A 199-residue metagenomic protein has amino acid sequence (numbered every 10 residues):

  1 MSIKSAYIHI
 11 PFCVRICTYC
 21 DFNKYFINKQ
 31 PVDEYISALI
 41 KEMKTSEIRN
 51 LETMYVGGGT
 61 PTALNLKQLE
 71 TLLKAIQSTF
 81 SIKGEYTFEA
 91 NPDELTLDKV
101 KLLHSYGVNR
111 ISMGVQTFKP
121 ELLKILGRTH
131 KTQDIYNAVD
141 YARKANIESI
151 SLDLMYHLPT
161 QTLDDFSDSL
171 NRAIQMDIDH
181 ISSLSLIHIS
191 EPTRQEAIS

Functional and structural regions predicted by a protein language model:
M1-Y7, I48-N50, I82: N-terminal [4Fe-4S]-dependent radical SAM core
I3-E34, E196: Canonical Radical SAM [4Fe-4S] cluster-binding loop centered on the CxxxCxxC motif and its immediate flanking residues
S5-Y7, T53-Y55, E85-T87, R110-S112 (+2 more regions): Structural preference for beta-strand elements that scaffold enzyme active sites
N23-K29, I48-F80, N91-L102, K119-Q133 (+1 more regions): Conserved glycine-rich "GG(E/T)P / GGGxP" loop and the immediately following alpha-helix in the radical SAM core
A38-R49: A short, N-terminal amphipathic alpha-helix
M43, L69-L73, V100, Y136-V139 (+1 more regions): Generic structural signal for well-ordered alpha-helices, preferentially at hydrophobic/aromatic core positions
R110-I111, V115, Q133-S190: Conserved C-terminal portion of the radical SAM core fold that forms the substrate/S-adenosylmethionine-binding
I187-S199: Single conserved hydrophobic/aromatic residue that forms the stacking wall/gate of nucleotide- or nucleobase-binding
